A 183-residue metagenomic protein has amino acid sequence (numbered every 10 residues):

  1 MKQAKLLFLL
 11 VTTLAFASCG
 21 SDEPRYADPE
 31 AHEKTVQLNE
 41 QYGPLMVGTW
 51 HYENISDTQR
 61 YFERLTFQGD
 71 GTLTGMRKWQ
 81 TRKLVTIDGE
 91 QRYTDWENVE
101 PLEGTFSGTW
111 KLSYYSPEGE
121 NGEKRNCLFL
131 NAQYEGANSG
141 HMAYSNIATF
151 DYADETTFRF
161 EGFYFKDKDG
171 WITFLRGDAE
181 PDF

Functional and structural regions predicted by a protein language model:
M1-F8: Bacterial N-terminal signal peptides that target proteins for export
L10-T13: Short, linear, compositionally biased motifs with a strong N-terminal bias
A15-S18: C-terminal motif of bacterial Sec signal peptides marking the signal peptidase cleavage site
G20-T109, S113-F183: Lipid interaction determinants
